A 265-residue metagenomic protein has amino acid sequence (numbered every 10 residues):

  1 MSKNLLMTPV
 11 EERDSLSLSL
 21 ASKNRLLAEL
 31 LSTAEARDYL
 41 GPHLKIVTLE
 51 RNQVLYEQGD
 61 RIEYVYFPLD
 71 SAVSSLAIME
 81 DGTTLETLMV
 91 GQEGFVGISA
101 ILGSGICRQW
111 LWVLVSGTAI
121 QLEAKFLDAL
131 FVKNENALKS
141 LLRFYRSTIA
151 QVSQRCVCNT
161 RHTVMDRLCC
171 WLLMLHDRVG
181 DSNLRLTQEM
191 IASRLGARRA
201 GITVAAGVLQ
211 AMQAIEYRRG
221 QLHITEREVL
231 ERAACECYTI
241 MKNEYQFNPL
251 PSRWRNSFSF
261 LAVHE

Functional and structural regions predicted by a protein language model:
S2-R51, F95, A100-L102: Cyclic nucleotide-binding regulatory module and flanking cytosolic helices
S32, P68, V90-G91, L114 (+3 more regions): A conserved hydrophobic position in a structured secondary element of the catalytic/binding core that shapes
K45-L49, L55-Q58, L175-R178: Small beta-barrel nucleic-acid-binding modules, principally OB-folds
Q53-V115: Cyclic nucleotide-binding regulatory domains
D70, K125-F126, S147, E189 (+1 more regions): Alpha-helix/helix-capping structural signal
L88-R146, A150, Q154: Cyclic-nucleotide recognition modules
L114-S116, F131-R198: Polybasic "coupling" helices that flank or enter modular domains
M174-E265: Phosphate-/nucleic-acid-contacting segments
